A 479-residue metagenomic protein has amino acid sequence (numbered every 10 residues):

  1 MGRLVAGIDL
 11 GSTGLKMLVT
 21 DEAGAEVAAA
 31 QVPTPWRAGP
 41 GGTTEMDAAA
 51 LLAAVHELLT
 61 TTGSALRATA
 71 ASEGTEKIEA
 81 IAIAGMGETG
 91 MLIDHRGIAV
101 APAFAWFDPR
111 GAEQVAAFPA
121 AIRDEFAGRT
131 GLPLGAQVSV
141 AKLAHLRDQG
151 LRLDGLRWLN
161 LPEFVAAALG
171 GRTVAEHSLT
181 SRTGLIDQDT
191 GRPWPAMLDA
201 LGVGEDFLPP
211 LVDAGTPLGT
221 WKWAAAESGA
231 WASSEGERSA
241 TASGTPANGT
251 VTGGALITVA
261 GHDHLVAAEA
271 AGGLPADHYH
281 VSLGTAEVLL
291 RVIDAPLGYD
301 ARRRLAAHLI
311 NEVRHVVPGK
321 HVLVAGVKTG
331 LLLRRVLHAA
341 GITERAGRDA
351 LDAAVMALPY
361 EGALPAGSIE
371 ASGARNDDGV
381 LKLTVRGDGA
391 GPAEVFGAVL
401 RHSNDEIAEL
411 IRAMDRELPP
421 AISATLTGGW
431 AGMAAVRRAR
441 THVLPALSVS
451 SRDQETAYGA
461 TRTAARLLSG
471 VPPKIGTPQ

Functional and structural regions predicted by a protein language model:
M1-P102, G128, D154-G155, A226-A242 (+4 more regions): N-terminal glycine/serine-rich phosphate-binding loop of ATP-dependent small-molecule kinases, especially carbohydrate
A6-G7, P119-T130, A144-N160, A166-A168 (+7 more regions): Active-site core segments that coordinate phosphate-bearing ligands/cofactors across diverse enzyme families
P35-T43, E125-F126, V174-S181, A390-A393: Gly-rich Lys/Arg/Thr-decorated short loops/hinges at beta-loop-alpha junctions or inter-strand turns that position
R67-A105, P133-Q137, A166-D187, V212-D213 (+1 more regions): Short beta-strand-loop/turn "lid" adjacent to the catalytic site in phosphate-handling enzymes
I81-T89, A214-T216, L283-A286, I422-G432: Glycine-rich beta-strand-to-loop/alpha-helix junction loops that act as flexible
D108: Carbohydrate-associated surface elements
G111-Q114, S139-K142, L161, P193-W194 (+1 more regions): Internal, well-ordered alpha-helical segments in soluble enzyme and binding-protein domains
L208-P217, D349-M356: Short linear loop/turn motifs
